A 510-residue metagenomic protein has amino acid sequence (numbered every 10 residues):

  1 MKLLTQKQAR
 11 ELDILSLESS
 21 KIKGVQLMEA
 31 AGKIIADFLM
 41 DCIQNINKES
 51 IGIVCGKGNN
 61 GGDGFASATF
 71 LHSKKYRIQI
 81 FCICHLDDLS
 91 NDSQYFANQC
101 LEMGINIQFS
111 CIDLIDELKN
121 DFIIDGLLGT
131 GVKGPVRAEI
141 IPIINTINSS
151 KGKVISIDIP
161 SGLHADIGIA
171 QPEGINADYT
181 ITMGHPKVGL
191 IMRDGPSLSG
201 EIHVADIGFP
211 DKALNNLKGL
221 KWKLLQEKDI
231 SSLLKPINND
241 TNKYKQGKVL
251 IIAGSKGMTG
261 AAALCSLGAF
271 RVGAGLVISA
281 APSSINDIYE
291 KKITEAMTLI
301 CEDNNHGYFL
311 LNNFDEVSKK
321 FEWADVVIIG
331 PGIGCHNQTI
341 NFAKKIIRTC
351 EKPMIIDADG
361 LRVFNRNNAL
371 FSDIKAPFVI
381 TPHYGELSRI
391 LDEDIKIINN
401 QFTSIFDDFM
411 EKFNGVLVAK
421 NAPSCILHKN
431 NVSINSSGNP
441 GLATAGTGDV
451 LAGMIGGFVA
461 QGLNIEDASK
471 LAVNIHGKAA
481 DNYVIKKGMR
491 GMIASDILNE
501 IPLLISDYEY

Functional and structural regions predicted by a protein language model:
M1-I80, S90, Y179, L190-M354 (+2 more regions): Small-residue (G/A/S/T)-rich helix-start motifs and N-terminal tracts that mark the onset
D37-L127, P135-I157, F342, C350 (+1 more regions): Nucleotide and nucleotide-moiety/phosphate-recognizing core
N120-F122, L127-G219: Internal gly/pro-rich beta-alpha loop/helix module that stabilizes soluble enzyme cofactors or their anionic handles
